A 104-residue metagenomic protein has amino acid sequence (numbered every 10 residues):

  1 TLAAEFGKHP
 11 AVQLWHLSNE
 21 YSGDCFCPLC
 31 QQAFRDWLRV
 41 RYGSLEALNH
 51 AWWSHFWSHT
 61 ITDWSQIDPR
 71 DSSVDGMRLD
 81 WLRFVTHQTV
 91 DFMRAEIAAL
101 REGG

Functional and structural regions predicted by a protein language model:
T1-G104: Polysaccharide-binding and catalytic clefts of secreted carbohydrate-active enzymes
